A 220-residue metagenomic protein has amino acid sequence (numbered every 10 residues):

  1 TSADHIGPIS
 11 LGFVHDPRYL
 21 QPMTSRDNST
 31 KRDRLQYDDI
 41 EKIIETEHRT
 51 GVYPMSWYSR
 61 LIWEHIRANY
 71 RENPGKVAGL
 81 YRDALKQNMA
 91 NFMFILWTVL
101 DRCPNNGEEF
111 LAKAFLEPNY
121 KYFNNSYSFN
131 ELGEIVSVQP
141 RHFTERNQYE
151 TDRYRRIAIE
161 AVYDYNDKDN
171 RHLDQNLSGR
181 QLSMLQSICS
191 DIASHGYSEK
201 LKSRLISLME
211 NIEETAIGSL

Functional and structural regions predicted by a protein language model:
T1, L11-F13, Y37-D38: Proteins with a high burden of low-complexity, intrinsically disordered sequence enriched in S/T/G/P/A and R, requiring
T1-S2, T24: Short cysteine-rich loop/turn motifs with clustered Cys
L11-K31: Short beta-strand-alpha-helix junction that forms the catalytic/metal-binding core of metal-dependent nuclease domains
N28-I159: Catalytic cores of phosphodiester-bond-cleaving enzymes
P140-L220: Charge-dense, extended regions
